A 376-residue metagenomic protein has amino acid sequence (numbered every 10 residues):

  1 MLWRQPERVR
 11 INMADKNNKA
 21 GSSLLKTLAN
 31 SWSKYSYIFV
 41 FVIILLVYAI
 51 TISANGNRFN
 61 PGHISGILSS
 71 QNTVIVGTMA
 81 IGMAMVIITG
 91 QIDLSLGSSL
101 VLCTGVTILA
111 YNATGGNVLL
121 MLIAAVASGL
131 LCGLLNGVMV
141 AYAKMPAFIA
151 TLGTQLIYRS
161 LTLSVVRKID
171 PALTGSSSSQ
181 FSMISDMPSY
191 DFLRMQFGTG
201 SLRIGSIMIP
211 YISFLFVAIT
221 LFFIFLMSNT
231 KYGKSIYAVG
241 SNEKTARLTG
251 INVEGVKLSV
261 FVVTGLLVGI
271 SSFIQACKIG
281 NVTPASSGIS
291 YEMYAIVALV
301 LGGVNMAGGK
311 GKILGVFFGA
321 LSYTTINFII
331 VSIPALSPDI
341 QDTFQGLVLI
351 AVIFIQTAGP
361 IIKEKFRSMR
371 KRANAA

Functional and structural regions predicted by a protein language model:
W3-I50, S241-K244, L248-G255, I326-A376: Cytosolic-side transmembrane-helix boundaries in multi-pass membrane proteins
L25-W32, T89-I92, L131-P188, N229-K231 (+1 more regions): Short loop segments and helix-boundary regions at transmembrane helix junctions of multi-pass inner-membrane proteins
I43-F59, T89, I224-K231, I355: Structural signal for alpha-helical transmembrane segments and their membrane-water exit/capping regions in multi-pass
Y48-I52, P61-T114, M139-K144, A298-I313 (+1 more regions): Single transmembrane alpha-helix segments in multi-pass membrane proteins
A54-I67, L163, R167, L226-G233 (+2 more regions): Inter-helical junctions in multi-pass inner-membrane proteins, predominant in energy-converting antiporter-like
N117, M121-A125, L131-N136, V140 (+1 more regions): Helix-loop-helix "hairpin" substructures at the membrane interface of multi-pass membrane proteins
A150-N229, P284, R367-A376: Transmembrane helix-bundle core of multi-pass membrane transporters and related energy-transducing complexes
V262, L267-V268, K278-G346: Transmembrane alpha-helical segments in multi-pass inner-membrane proteins
